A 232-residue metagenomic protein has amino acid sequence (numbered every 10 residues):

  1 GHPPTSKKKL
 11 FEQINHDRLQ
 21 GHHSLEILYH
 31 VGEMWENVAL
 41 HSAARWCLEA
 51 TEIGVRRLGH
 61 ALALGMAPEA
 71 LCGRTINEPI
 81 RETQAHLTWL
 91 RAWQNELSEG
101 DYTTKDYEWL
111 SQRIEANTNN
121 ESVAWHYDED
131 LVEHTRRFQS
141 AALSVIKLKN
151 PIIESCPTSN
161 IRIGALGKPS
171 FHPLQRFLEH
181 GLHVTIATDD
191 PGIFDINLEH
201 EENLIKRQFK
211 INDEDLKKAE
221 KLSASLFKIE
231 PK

Functional and structural regions predicted by a protein language model:
G1-I14: Metal-coordinating catalytic core of metallo-dependent amide/deamination hydrolases
S6-K9, W35-L48, M66-N77, I163-L174 (+1 more regions): Histidine/acidic-residue-rich catalytic or RNA/ligand-binding cores of hydrolases and nuclease-related proteins
H22-I27, G54-R56, K149-P151, L182 (+1 more regions): Short, well-ordered coil/turn segments that N-cap beta-strands
I27-N37, G59-A61, S155-T158, L182-L198: Short acidic/histidine-rich active-site segments
A44-H60, R176-I186, E202-K218: Structural recognition of alpha->loop->beta junctions
T75-H126, D130-L131: Low-complexity, serine/threonine/proline-enriched polar segments
L131-D190: Generic long, charged, amphipathic alpha-helical segments
S140-S144, L148, H183, E199-L204 (+1 more regions): Mid-to-C-terminal alpha-helical segments outside catalytic/metal-binding sites
